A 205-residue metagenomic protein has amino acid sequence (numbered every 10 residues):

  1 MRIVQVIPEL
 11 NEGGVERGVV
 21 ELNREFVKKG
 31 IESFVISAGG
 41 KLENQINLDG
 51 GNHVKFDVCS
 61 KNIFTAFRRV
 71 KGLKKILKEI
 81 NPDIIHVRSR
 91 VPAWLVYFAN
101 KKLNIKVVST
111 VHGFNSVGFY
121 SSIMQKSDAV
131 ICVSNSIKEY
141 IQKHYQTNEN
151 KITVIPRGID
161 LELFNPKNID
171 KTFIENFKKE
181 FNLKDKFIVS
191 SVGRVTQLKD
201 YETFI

Functional and structural regions predicted by a protein language model:
M1-I3, K151, L183-S191: Charged active-site motifs of nucleotide-sugar-dependent glycosyltransferases
Q5-F67, K151: N-terminal strand-loop element at the rim of the active site of nucleotide-sugar-dependent glycosyltransferases
P8-E9, H112-G113, R157, I188-Q197: Conserved donor-binding loops in enzymes that form glycosidic bonds
G13-E21, F187, S191-I205: A conserved mid-protein helix/loop that constitutes part of the nucleotide-sugar donor-binding site
A66-R69, V87-A93, V111: Short His-centered aromatic/hydrophobic patch
K101-N135, E139, Q146: A conserved, positively charged/aromatic
D128-D170, S191: Donor nucleotide-sugar binding/catalytic pocket of nucleotide-sugar-dependent glycosyltransferases
N165-N182: A short helix/loop element that forms part of the nucleotide-sugar donor recognition site in Leloir-type
